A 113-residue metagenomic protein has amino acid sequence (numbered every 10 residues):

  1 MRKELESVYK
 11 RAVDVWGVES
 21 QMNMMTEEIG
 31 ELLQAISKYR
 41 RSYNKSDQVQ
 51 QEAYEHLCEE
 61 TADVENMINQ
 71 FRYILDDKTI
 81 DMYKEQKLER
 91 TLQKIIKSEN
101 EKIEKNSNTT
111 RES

Functional and structural regions predicted by a protein language model:
M1-S113: Flexible "arm" and connector segments at domain edges
